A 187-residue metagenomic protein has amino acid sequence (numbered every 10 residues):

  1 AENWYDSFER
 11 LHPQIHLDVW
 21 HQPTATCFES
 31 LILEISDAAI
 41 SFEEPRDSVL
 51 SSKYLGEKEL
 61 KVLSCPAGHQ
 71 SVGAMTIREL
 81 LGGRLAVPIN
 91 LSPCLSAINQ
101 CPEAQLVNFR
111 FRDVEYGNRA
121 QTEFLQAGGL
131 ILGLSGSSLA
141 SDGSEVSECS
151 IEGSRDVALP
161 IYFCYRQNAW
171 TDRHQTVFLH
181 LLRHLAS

Functional and structural regions predicted by a protein language model:
A1-D47: Central regulatory/effector-binding core of bacterial HTH transcription factors
L11-V19, E103-D113: A local structural motif
W20-E29, R112-T122: Short helix-initiation/N-cap motifs at beta->coil->alpha
L31-I40, L60, L125-L132: Alpha-to-beta junction loops
F42-V49, A97, N118-S150, S154-R155: A ligand-binding cleft/hinge motif common to bilobed small-molecule-binding domains
S48-I89, Q175-T176: Flexible hinge/capping segments at coil-to-helix
G82-V107, Q121, T171-R173, L179: Secondary-structure junction motif
S150-S187: A late-sequence structural motif
